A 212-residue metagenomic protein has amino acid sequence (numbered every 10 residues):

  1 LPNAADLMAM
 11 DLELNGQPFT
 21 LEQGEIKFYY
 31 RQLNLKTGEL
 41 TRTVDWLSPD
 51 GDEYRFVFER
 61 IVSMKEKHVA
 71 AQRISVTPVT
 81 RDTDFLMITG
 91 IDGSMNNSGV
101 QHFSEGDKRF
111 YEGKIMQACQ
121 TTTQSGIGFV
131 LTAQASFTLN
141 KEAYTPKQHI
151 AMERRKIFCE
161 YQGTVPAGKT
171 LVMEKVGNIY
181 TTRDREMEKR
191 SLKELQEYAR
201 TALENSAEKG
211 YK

Functional and structural regions predicted by a protein language model:
L1-K212: Acidic/polar, glycine-enriched structural segments that form the non-catalytic walls/loops of the carbohydrate-binding
